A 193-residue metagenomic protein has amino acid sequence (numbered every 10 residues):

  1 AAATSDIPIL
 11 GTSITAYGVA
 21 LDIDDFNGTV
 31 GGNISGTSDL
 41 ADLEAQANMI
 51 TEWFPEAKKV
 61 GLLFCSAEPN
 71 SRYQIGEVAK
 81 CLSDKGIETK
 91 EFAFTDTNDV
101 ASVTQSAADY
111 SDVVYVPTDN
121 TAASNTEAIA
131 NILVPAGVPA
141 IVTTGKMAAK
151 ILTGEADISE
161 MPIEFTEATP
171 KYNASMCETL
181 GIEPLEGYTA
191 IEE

Functional and structural regions predicted by a protein language model:
A1, L10-T12, V60-L63, S111-A123 (+1 more regions): Periplasmic-binding protein-like
A1-A3, V19-D24, N98-V100, A123-N125: Pocket-flanking alpha-helical
I7-L21, A130-T143: Venus flytrap/periplasmic-binding-protein-like
Y17-A57, T144-G154: Hydrophobic alpha-helical segments within soluble ligand-binding/sensing domains
N33, A79-T97: Short beta-strand elements in bilobed, periplasmic/extracellular small-molecule ligand-binding domains
S35-L82, P162-M176: An alpha-beta-alpha
A93-D109: Structural motif
K150-E193: Hinge/cleft segment of the Venus flytrap/periplasmic-binding protein
